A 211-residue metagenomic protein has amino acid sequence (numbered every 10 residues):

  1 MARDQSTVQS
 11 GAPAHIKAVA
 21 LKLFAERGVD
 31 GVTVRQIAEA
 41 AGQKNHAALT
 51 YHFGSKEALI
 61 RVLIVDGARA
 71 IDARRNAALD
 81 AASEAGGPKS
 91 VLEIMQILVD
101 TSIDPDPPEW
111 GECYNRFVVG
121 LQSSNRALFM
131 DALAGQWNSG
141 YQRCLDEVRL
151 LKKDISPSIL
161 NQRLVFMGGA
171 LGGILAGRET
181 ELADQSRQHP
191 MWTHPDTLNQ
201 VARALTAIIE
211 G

Functional and structural regions predicted by a protein language model:
M1-G11, A82-S83: N-terminal intrinsically disordered/low-complexity leader segments
M1-S6, A18-K22, D30-T33, S55-K56 (+2 more regions): Short glycine/proline-centered loop/turn elements that form peptide/ligand docking sites
P13-A18, F53-N76, D80: An amphipathic alpha-helix adjacent to DNA-recognition modules
L23, D30-A58, V62: Helix-turn-helix
N76-E112, L164: Hydrophobic alpha-helical connector segments
E93, E112-N115, R126-K152: Amphipathic alpha-helical packing segments from all-alpha helical-bundle domains
L98-S102, N115-Q122, M167-L171, L205: Short alpha-helical scaffolding segments that buttress acidic/His motifs in well-ordered protein cores
P105, N138-G211: C-terminal peripheral helix-coil segments that are non-catalytic and often amphipathic
